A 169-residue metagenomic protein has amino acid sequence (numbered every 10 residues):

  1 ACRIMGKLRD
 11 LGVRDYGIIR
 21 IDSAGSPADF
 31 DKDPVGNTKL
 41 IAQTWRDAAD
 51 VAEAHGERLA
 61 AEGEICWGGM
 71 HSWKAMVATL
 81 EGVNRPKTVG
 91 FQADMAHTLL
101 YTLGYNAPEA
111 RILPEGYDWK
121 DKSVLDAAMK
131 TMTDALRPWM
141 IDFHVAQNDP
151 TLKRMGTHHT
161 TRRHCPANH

Functional and structural regions predicted by a protein language model:
A1-A93, L100: Active-site acidic/histidine proton-transfer and metal-coordination neighborhood in alpha/beta enzyme cores
K32-T38, M70-W73, L99-H169: Gly/Pro-rich active-site loop or hairpin
